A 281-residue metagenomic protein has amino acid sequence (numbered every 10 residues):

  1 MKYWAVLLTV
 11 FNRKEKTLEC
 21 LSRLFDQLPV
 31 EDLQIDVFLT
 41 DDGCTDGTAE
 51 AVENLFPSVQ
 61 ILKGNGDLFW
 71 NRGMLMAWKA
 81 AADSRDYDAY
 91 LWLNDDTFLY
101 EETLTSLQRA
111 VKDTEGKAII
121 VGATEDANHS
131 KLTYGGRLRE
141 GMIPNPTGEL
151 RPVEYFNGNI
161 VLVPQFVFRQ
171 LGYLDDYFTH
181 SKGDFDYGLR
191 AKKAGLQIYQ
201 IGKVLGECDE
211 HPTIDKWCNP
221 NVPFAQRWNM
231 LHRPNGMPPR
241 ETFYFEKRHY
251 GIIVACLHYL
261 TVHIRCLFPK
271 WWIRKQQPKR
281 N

Functional and structural regions predicted by a protein language model:
W4-C20, Q27, T40: A conserved hydrophobic helix/loop-capping motif in glycosyltransferases and polysaccharide synthases
R23-L33: Short, acidic, metal-binding catalytic loop of nucleotide-sugar glycosyltransferases
T40-E50: A conserved acidic beta->alpha catalytic loop
D86-F98: Short beta-strand-to-loop acidic/aromatic patch adjacent to the donor-nucleotide binding site
F98-Y134: Conserved donor NDP-sugar-binding/catalytic core segment of glycosyltransferases
I143-V163, M230: A recurrent flexible, glycine/aromatic-enriched loop bordering the glycosyltransferase active site that acts as
V161-V163, V167-G172, Y177-V204: A short, conserved alpha-helix in the catalytic core of glycosyltransferases
T213-I214, C218-N281: Non-catalytic, C-terminal membrane-associated alpha-helical segments of glycosyltransferases
